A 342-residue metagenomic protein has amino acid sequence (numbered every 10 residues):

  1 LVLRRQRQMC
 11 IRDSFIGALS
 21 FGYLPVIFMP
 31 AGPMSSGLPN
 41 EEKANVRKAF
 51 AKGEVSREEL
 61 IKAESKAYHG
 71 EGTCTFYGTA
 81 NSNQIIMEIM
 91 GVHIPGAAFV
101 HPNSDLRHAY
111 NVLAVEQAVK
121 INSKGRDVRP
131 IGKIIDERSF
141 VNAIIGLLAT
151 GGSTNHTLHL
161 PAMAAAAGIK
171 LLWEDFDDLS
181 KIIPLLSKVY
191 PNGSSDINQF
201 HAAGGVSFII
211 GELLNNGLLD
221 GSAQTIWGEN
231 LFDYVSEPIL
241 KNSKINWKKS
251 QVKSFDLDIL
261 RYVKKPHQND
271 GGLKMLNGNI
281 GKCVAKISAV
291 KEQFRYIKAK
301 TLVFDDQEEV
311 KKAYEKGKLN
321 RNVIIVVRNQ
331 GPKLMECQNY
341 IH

Functional and structural regions predicted by a protein language model:
L1-R7, I11: Single conserved hydrophobic/aromatic residue that forms the stacking wall/gate of nucleotide- or nucleobase-binding
R5, F28-G32: Glycine-rich, histidine-containing beta strand-loop boundary motifs that form or position
R7, Y23-P25: Short glycine-/polar-rich loops that comprise or flank the Walker A/P-loop and associated switch/sensor motifs
R12, A18-Y23, A31-H342: Catalytic or ion-coupling anion/metal-binding cores of large enzyme and transporter domains
